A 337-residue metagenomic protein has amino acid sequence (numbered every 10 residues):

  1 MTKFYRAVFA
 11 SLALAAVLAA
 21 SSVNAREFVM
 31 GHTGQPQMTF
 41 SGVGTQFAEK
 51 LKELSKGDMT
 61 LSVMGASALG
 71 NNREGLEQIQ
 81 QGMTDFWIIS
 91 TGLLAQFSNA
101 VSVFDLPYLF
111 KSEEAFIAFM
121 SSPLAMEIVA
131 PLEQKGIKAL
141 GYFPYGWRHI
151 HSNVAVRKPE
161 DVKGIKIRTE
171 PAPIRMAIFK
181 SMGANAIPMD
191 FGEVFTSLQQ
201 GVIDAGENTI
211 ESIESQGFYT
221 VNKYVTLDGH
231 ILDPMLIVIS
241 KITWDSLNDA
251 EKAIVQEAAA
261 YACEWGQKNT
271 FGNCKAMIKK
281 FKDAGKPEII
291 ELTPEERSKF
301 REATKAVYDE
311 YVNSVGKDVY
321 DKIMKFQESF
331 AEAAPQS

Functional and structural regions predicted by a protein language model:
M1-A10: Bacterial N-terminal signal peptides that target proteins for export
F9-L18: Hydrophobic helical h-region of N-terminal Sec-dependent signal peptides in bacterial secretory/periplasmic proteins
A10, A25-A115, P123-S337: N-terminal secretory/targeting leader peptides
V17-A25: Sec/Tat signal peptide C-region and signal peptidase I cleavage site
